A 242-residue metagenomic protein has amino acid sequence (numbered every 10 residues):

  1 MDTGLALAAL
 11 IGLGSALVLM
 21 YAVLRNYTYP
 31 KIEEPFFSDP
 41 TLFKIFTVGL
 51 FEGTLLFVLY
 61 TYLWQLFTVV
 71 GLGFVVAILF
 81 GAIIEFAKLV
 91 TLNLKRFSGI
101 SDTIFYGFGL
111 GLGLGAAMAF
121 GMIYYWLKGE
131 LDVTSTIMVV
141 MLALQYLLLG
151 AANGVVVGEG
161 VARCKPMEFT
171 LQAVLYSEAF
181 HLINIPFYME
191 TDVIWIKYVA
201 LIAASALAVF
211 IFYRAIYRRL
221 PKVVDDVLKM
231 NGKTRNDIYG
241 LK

Functional and structural regions predicted by a protein language model:
M1-K242: Hydrophobic alpha-helical segments at protein termini of multi-pass membrane proteins
